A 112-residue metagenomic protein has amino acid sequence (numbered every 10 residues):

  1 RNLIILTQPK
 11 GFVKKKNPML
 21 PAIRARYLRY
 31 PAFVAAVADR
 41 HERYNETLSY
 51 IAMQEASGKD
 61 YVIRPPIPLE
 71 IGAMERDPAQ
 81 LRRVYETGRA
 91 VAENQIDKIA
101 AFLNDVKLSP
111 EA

Functional and structural regions predicted by a protein language model:
R1-A112: Patatin-like phospholipase
